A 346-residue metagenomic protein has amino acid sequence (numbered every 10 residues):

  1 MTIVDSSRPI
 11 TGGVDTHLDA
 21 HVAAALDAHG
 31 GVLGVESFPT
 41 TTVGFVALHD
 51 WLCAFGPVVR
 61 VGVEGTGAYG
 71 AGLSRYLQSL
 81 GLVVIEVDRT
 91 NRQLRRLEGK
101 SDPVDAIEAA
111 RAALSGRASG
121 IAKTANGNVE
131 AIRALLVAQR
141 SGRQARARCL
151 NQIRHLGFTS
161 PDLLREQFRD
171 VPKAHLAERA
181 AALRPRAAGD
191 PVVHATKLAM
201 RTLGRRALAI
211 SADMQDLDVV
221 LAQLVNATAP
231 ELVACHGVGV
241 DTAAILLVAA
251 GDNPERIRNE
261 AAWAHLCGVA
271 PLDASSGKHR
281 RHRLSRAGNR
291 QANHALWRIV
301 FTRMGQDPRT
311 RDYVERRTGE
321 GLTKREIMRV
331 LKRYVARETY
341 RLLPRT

Functional and structural regions predicted by a protein language model:
M1-T346: A detector of single, family-specific signature residues that are central to catalytic or substrate-handling motifs
